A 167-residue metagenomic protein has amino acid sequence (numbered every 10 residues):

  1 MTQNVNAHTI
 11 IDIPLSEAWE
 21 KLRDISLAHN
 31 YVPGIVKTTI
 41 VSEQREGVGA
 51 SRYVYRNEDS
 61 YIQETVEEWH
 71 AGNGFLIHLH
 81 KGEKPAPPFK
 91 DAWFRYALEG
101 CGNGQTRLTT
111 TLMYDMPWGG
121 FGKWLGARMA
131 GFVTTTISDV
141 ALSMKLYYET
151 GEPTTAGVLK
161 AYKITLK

Functional and structural regions predicted by a protein language model:
M1-E43, T165-K167: Hydrophobic ligand-binding cavity/cleft-lining segments
T2-I10, S51, Y61, G74 (+2 more regions): Intrinsic-disorder/low-complexity, polar/charged segments enriched in Ser/Thr/Lys/Arg/Asp/Glu/Gln
I11, R56-E58, G100-G102: Short loop/turn positions at the edges of beta-strands in beta-sheet-rich folds
H29, T39-P87, W93, D139-V158 (+2 more regions): Glycine-rich portal/gate segments that line the openings of hydrophobic small-molecule binding cavities
E83-L142, L146, T155: Beta-strand/loop substructures that line and gate deep hydrophobic ligand-binding cavities in soluble
